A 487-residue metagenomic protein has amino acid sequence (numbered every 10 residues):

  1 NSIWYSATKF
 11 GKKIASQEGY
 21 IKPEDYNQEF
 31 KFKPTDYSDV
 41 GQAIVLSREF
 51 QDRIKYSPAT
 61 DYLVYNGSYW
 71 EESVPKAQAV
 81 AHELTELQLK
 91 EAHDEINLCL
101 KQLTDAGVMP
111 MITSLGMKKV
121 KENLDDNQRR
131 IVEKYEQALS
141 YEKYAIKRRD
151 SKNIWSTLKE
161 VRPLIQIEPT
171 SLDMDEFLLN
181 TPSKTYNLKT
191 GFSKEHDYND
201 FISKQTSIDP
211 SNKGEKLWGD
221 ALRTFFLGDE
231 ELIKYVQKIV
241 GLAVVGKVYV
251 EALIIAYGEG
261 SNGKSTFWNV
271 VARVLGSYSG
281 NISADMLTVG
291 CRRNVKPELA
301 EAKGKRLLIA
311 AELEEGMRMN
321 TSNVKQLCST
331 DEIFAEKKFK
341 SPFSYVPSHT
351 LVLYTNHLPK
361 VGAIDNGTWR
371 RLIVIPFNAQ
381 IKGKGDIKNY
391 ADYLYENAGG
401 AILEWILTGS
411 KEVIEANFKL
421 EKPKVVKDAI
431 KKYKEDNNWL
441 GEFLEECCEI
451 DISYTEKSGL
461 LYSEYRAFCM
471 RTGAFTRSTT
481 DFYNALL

Functional and structural regions predicted by a protein language model:
N1-E29, T60-A92: Modules that initiate DNA replication and primer synthesis
N27-T60, L89-L487: Feature primarily recognizes SF3-like P-loop helicase cores of small DNA viruses
